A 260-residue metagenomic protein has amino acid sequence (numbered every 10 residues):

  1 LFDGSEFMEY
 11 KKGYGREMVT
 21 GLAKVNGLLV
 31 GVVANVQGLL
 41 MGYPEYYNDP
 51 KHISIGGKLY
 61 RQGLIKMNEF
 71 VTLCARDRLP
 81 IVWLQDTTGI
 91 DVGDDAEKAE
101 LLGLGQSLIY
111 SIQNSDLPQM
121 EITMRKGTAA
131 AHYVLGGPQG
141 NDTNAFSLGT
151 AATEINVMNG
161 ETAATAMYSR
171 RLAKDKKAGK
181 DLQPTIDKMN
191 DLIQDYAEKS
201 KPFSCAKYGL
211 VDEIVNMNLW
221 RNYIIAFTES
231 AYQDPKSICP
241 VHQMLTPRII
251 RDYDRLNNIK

Functional and structural regions predicted by a protein language model:
L1-K260: Ligand-binding clefts of soluble mixed alpha/beta catalytic domains
